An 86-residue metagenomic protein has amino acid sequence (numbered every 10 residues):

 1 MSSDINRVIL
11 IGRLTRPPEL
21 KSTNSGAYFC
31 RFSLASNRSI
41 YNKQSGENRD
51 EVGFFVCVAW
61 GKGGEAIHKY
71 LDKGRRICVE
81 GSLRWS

Functional and structural regions predicted by a protein language model:
M1-S86: Single-stranded nucleic acid-binding surfaces, predominantly the OB-fold ssDNA-binding core
